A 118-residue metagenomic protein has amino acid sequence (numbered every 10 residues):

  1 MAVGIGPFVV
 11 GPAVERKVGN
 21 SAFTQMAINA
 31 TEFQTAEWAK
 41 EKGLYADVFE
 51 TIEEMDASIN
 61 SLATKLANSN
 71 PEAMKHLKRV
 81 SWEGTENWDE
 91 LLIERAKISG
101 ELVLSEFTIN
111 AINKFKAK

Functional and structural regions predicted by a protein language model:
M1-S69: Crotonase-fold acyl-CoA enzyme core
A30-W38, I52-E53, A57, S61-K118: C-terminal alpha-helix plus adjacent terminal tail
